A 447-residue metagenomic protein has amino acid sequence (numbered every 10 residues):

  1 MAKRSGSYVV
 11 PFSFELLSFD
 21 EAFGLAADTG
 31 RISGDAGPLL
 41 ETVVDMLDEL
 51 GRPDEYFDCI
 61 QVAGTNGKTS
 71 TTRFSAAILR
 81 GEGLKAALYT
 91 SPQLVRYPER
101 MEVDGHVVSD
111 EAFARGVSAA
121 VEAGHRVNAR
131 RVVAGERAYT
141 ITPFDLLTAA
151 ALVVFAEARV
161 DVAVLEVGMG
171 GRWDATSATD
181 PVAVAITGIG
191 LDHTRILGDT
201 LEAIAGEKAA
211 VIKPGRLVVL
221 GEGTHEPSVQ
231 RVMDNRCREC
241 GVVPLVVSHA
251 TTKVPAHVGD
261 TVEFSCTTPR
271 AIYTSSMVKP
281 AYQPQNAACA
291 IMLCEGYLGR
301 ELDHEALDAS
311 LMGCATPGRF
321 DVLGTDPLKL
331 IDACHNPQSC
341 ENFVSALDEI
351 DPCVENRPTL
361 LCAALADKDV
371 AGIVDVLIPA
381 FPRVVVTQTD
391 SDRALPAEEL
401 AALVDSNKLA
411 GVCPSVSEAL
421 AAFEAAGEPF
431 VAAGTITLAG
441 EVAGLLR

Functional and structural regions predicted by a protein language model:
M1-G64, T71-L84, L88-Y89, A129-A138: Short functional linear segments
L40, D45-D48, R52-E55, G81-T179 (+3 more regions): ATP-dependent carboxylate-amine ligase catalytic core
S75, G171-V182, A443-L446: Short Gly/Thr/Asp-enriched flexible loops that form oxyanion-binding sites at enzyme active sites
S75-R80, F155, L377, V404 (+1 more regions): Hydrophobic alpha-helical packing residues
Y89-P92, G221-T224, R236-H257, S276-A281 (+6 more regions): Beta-strand->loop->alpha-helix junctions that form or flank phosphate-binding loops in nucleotide-handling enzymes
V127-G135, R159-E166, P181-T274, A287-E305: Acidic, Mg2+-coordinating active-site environments of NTP-dependent enzymes
V162-L165, D174-A185, I189-H193, A203 (+1 more regions): Nucleotide phosphate-binding/pyrophosphate-handling subdomain across enzymes that bind or process nucleotide phosphates
G223-L245, T261, L328-L330, A371-V431: C-terminal helical cap/extension that packs against the catalytic core of soluble nucleotide-cofactor enzymes
